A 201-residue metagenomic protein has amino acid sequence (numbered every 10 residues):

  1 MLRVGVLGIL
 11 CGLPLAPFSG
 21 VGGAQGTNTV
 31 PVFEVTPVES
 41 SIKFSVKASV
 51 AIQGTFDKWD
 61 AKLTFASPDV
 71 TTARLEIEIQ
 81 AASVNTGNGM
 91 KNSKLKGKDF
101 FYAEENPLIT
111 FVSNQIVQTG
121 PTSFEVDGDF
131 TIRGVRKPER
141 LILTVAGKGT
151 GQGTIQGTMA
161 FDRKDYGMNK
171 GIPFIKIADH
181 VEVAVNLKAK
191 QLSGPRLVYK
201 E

Functional and structural regions predicted by a protein language model:
V4-P17: Bacterial N-terminal signal peptides
P17-E201: Low-complexity, acidic/polar, glycine-enriched regions of mature
